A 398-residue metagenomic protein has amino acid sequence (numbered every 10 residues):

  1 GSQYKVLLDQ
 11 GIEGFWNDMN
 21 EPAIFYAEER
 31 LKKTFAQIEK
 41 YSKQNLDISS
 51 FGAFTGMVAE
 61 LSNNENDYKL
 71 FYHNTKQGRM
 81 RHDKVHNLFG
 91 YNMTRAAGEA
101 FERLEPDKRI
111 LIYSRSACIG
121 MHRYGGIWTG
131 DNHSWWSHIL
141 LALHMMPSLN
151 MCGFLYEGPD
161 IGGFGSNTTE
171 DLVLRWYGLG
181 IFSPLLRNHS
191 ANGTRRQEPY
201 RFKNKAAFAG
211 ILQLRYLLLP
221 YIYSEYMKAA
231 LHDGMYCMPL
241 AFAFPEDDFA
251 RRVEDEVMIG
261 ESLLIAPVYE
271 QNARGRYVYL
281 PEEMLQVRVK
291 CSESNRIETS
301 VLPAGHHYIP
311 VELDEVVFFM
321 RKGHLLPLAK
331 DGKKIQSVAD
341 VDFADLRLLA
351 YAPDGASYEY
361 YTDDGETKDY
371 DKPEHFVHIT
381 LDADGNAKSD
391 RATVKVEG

Functional and structural regions predicted by a protein language model:
G1-E315, M320: Catalytic-domain carbohydrate-binding cleft regions of carbohydrate-active enzymes
F101, L313-G398: Accessory, solvent-exposed terminal regions and/or long lumenal/extracellular loops of proteins
